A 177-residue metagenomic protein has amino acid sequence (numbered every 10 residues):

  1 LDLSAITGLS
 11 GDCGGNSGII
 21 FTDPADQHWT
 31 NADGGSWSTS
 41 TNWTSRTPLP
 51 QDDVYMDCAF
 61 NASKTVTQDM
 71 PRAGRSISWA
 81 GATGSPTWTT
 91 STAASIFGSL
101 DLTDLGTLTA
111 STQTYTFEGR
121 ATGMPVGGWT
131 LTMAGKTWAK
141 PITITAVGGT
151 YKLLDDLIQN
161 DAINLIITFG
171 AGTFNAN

Functional and structural regions predicted by a protein language model:
L1-N177: Extracellular beta-sheet-rich ligand-binding/adhesion modules
